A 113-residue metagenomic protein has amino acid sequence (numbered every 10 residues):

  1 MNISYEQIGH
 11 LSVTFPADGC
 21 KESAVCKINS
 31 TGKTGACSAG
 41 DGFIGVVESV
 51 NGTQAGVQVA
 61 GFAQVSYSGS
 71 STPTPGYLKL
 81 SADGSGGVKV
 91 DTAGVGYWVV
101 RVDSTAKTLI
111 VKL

Functional and structural regions predicted by a protein language model:
M1-L113: Surface-exposed, low-hydrophobicity beta-strand/loop segments enriched in small/polar/acidic residues
